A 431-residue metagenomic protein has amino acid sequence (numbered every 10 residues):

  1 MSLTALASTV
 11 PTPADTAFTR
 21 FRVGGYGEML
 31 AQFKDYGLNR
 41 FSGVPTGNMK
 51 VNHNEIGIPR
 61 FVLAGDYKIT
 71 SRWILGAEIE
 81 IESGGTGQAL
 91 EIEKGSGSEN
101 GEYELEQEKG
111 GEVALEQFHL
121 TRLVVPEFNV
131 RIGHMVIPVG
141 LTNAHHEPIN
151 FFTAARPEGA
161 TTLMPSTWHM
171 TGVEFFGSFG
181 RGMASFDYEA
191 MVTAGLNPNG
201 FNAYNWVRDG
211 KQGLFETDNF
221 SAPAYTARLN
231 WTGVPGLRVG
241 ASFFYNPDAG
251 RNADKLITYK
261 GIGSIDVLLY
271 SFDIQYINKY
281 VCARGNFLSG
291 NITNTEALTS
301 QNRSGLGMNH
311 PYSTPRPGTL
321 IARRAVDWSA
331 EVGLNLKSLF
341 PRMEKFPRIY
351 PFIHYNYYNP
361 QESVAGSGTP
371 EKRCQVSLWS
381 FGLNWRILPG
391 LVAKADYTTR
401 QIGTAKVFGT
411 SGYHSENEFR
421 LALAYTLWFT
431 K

Functional and structural regions predicted by a protein language model:
S2-H53, P341-I349, T426-K431: Outer-membrane beta-barrel biogenesis signature
A17-K34, N52-P198, S221-T226, N230-R238 (+6 more regions): Outer membrane beta-barrel
Y36, K50, E104-E108, F118-L123 (+3 more regions): Outer-membrane beta-barrel pore domains
F41-G47, I149-P157, V207-G210, L256 (+1 more regions): Short glycine/proline- and charge-enriched loop/turn segments that cap or connect secondary-structure elements
E91-E108, N202-G210, R303-S313: Charged, glycine/proline-rich intrinsically disordered loops and linkers
E106-Q107, T161-T162, Q212-E216, R316-T319: Active-site rim elements
S166, E216-P223, I262-D266: Active-site glycine- and acidic-residue-rich loops that bind and position anionic ligands or nucleotide-like cofactors
W206-N252: Loop-centered beta-sheet repeat module
